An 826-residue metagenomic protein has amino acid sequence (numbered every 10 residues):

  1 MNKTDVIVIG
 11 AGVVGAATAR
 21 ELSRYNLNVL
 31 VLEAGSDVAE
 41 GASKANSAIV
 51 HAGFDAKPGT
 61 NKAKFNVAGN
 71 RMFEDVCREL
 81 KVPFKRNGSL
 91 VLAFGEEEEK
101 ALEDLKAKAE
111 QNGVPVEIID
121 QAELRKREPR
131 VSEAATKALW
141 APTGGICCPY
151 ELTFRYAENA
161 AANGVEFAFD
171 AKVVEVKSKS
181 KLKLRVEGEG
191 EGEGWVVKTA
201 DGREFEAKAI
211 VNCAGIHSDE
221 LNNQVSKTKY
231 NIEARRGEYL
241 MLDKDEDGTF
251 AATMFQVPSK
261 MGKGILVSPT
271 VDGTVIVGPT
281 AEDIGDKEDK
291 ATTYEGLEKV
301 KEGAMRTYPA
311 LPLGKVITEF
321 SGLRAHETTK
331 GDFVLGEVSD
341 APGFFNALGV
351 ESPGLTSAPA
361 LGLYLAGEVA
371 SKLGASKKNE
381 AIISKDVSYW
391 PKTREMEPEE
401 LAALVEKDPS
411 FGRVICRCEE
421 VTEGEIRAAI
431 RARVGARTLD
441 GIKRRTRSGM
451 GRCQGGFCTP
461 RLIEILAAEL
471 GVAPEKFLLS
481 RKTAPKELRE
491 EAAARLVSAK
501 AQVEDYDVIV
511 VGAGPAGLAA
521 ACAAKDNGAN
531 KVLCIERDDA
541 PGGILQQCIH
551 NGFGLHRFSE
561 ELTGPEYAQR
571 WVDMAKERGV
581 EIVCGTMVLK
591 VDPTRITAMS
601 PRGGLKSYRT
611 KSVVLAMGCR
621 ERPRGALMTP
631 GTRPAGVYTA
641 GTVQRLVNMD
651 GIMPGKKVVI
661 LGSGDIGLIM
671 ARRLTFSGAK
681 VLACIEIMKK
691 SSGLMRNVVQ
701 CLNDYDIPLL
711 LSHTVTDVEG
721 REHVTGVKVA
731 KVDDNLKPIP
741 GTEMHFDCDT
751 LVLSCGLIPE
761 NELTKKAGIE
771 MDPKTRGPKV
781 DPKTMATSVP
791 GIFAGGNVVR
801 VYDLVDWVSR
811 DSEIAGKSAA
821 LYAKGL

Functional and structural regions predicted by a protein language model:
T4-L30, V508-K531, M670-L674: N-terminal Rossmann-like FAD-binding beta1-loop-alpha1 element of flavoenzymes
R20-R24, L80-R86, N212-F344, P353-L363 (+4 more regions): Active-site substrate-recognition segment that forms the wall of the catalytic cavity or substrate channel
R24-K44, N527-L545, I685-K689: Glycine-rich FAD pyrophosphate-binding loop
A48-E123, R127, T136, G264-I265 (+1 more regions): Dinucleotide-binding Rossmann-like beta1-alpha1 core, especially the glycine-rich loop that anchors the ADP
P83-V91, L105, R125-N163, G194-V197 (+4 more regions): Helix-loop-beta segment of a Rossmann-like dinucleotide-binding subdomain
Q111-E117, A122, K126, A134-A135 (+12 more regions): FAD-binding core/adjacent interface of flavoenzyme oxidoreductases
S180, V197-K198, S218, Y230 (+3 more regions): A Rossmann-like FAD-binding core segment of flavoenzymes
G262, V271-D272, D283, E288-V414 (+4 more regions): C-terminal catalytic lobe of FAD-dependent flavoproteins
